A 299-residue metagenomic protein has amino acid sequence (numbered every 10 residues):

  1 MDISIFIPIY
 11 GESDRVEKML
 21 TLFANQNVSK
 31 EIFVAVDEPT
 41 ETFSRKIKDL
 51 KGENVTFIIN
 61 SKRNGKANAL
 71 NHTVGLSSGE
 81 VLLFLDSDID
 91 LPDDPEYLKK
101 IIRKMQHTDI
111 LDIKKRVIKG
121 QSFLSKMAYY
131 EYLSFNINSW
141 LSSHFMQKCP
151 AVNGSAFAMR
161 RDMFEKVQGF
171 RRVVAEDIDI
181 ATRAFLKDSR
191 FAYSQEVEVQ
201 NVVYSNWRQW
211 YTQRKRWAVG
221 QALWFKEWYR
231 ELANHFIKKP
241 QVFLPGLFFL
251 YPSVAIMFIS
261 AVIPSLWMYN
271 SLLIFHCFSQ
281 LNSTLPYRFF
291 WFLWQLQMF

Functional and structural regions predicted by a protein language model:
T21-K30: Short, acidic, metal-binding catalytic loop of nucleotide-sugar glycosyltransferases
A35-R45, K62, I89: A conserved acidic beta->alpha catalytic loop
N60-S77: Glycine-rich, basic loop-to-helix element that forms the pyrophosphate-binding segment of sugar-nucleotide handling
N68-A69, K100-K166, R171: Long helical/loop segments within the catalytic core of UDP-sugar-dependent glycosyltransferases, especially the large
L82: Short aromatic/hydrophobic "clamp" motif used to bind/position activated sugar donors
S87-R103: Acidic donor-binding/catalytic loop of UDP-sugar-dependent glycosyltransferases, especially processive GT2
D109-N136, R172-V173, T182-P245: Catalytic donor/gating beta->alpha subdomain of glycosyltransferases that bind UDP-sugars
M146, Y204-M298: Basic/Trp-rich segment in TM-proximal cytosolic loops or flexible interdomain/linker regions
